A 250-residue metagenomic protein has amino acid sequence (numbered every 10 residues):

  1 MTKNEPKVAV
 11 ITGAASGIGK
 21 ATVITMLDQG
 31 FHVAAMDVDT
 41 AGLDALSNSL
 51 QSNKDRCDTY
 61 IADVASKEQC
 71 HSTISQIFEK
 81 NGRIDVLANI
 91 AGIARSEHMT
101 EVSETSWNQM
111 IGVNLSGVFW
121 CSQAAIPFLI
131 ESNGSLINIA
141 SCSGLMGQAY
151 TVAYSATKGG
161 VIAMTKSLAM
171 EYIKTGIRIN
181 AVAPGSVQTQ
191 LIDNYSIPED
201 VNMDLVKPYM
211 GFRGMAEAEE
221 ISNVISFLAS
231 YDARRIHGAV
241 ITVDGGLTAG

Functional and structural regions predicted by a protein language model:
Q29-A45: Conserved glycine-rich Rossmann-like NAD(P)H-binding loop of the short-chain dehydrogenase/reductase
H98-M99, S103-I111, V206: Substrate-binding pocket helix/loop in short-chain dehydrogenase/reductase
V102, G147-S155, S167, Y195: Active-site loop-to-helix junction immediately N-terminal to the catalytic Tyr of the SDR YXXXK motif in Rossmann-fold
F119-S122, M215-V243, T248: C-terminal substrate-recognition "lid" of short-chain dehydrogenase/reductases
S122, T157, T165: Active-site helix of classical SDR
P127, M170-K174, R234: Alpha-helical segment proximal to the catalytic Tyr-Lys
S141: Residue(s) in the substrate-gating loop at a strand-loop-helix junction that position the organic substrate next
